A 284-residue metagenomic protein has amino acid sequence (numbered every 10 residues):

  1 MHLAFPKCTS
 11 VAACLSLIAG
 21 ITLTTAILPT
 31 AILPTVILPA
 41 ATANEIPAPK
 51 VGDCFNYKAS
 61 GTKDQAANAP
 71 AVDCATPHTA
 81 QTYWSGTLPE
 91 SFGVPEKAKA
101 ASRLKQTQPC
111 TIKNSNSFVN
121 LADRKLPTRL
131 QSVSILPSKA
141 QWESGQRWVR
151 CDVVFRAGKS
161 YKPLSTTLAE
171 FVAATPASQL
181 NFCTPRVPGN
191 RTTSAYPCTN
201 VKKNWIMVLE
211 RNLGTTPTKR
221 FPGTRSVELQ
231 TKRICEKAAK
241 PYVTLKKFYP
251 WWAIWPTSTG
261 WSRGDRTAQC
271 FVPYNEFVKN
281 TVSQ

Functional and structural regions predicted by a protein language model:
M1-A43: Secretory targeting and sorting signals
T42-Q284: Primary mode marks residue(s) on the alpha4-beta5-alpha5 output face of response regulator receiver
